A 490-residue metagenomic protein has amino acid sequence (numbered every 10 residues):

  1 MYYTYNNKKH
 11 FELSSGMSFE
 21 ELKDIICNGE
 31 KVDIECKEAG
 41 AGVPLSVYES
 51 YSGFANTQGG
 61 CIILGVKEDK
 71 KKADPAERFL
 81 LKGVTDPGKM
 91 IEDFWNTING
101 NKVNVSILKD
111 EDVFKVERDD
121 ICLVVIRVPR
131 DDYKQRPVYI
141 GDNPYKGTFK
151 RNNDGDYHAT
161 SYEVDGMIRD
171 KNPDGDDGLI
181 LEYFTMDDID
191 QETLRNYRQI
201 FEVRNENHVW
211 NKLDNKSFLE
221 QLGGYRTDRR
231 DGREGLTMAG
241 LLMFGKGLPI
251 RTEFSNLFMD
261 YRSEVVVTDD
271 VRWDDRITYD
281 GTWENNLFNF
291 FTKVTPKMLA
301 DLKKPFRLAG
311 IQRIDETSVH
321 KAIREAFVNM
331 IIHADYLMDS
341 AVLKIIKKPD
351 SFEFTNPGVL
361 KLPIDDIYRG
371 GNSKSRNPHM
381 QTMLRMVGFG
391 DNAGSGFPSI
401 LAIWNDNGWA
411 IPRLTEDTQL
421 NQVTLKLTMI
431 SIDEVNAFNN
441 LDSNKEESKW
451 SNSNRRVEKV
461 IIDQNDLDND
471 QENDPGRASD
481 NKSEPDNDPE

Functional and structural regions predicted by a protein language model:
M1-V319, V328-L441, W450-S453: Conserved N-terminal catalytic/coupling substructures associated with nucleotide/phosphate chemistry
A322: Conserved N-box helix within the HATPase_c
E325: Active-site alpha-helix of zinc metalloproteases
N436-N444, N454, I461-D480, E484-E490: Asp/Glu-rich intrinsically disordered low-complexity tracts
